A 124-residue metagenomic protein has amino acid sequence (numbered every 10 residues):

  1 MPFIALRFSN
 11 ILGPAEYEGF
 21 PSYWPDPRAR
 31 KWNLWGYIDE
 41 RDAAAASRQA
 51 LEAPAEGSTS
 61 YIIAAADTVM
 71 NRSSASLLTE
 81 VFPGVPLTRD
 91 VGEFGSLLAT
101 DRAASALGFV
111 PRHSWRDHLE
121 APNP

Functional and structural regions predicted by a protein language model:
M1-P14: Conserved beta-loop-beta element that borders a ligand/cofactor-binding pocket
A5, Y37, L97-L98: Short aromatic/basic micro-patch
P14-P27, K31-S60: Alpha-helical substrate-binding/gating segment
R41-P124: C-terminal substrate-binding subdomain of Rossmann-fold SDR/epimerase-dehydratase oxidoreductases
